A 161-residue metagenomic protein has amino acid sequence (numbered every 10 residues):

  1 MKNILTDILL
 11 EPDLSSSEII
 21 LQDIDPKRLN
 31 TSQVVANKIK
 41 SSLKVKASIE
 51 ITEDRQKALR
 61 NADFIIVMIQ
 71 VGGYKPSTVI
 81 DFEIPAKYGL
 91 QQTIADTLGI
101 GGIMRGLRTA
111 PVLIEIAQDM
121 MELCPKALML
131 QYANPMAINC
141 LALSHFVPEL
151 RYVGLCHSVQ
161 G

Functional and structural regions predicted by a protein language model:
K2, N30, R60, A137-L141: Alpha-helical elements of the RecA-like P-loop NTPase motor core of helicases
K2-P12: Histidine-anchored nucleotide/phosphate-binding helix
P12-I39: NAD(P)-binding Rossmann-fold cofactor-contacting core
P12-L14, I39-K46, V147-P148: Short helix-capping segments at alpha-helix termini
Q22-R28, S42-K126: Rossmann-like NAD(P)-binding element
T31, S77-V79, L141-H145: Short acidic, glycine/serine/threonine-rich loops at helix termini
I114-M121, P125-G161: Rossmann-like dinucleotide-binding core of oxidoreductases
